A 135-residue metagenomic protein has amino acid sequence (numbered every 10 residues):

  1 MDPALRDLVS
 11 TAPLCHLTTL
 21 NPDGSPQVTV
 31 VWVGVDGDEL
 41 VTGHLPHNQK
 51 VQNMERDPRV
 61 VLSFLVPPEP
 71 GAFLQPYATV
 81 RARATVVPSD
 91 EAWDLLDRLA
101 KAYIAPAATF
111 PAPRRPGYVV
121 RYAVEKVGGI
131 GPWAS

Functional and structural regions predicted by a protein language model:
M1-H16: Short, basic/aromatic recognition patches
L5, H47-K50, A92-L99: Amphipathic alpha-helical interface surfaces
V9, N53-M54, L99, Y122: A generic structural signal for nonpolar/aromatic side chains embedded in well-ordered alpha-helices
T11, S25-Q27, P76, P116: Residue-level preference for beta-strand/loop junctions
P13-P46, L62-F64: Short beta-strand segments
G43-G71, Q75: Helix-adjacent hinge/juxtasegments
G71-S135: Charged, gly/pro-rich active-site loop segments
